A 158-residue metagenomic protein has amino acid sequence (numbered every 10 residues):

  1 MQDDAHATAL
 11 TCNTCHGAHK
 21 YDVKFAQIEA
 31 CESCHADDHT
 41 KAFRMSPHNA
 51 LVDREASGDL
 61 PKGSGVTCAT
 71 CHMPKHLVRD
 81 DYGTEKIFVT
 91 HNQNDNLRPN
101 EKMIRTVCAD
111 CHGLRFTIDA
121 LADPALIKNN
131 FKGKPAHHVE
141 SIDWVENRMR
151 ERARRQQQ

Functional and structural regions predicted by a protein language model:
M1-R152: Inter-heme linker and motif-flanking segments adjacent to c-type heme-binding CXXCH motifs in c-type cytochromes
Q157-Q158: Short, solvent-exposed mixed-charge patches
